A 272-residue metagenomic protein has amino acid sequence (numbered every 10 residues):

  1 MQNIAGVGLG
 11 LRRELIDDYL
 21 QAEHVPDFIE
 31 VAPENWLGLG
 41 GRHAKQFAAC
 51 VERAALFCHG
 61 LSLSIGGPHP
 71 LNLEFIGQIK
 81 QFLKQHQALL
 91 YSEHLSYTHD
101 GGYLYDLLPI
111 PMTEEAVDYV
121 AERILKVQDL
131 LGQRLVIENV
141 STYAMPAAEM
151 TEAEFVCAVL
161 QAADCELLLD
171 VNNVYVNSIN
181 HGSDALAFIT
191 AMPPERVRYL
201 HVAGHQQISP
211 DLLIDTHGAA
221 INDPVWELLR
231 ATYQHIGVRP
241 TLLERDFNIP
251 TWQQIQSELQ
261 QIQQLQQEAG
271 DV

Functional and structural regions predicted by a protein language model:
M1-Y19: Boundary/entry segment of secreted carbohydrate-active catalytic domains
A5-L11, D27-V31, L56-H59, Y91-E93 (+4 more regions): Hydrophobic faces of well-ordered beta-strands that scaffold small-molecule active sites in alpha/beta enzyme cores
I16-D17, P33-K45, S64-E74, A144-E149 (+3 more regions): Acidic-and-aromatic substrate-binding clefts and catalytic sites of carbohydrate-active enzymes
Y19-H24, G41-C58, E74-L89, L125-L130 (+3 more regions): Acidic (Asp/Glu)-rich catalytic clusters
G38-G40, P70, L107-V117, S178-G237: Gly/Pro-rich active-site loop or hairpin
N72-L167: Active-site acidic/histidine proton-transfer and metal-coordination neighborhood in alpha/beta enzyme cores
Q128-L212: Acidic/histidine-rich catalytic cores of soluble enzymes
W252-V272: C-terminal helical cap(s) of enzyme catalytic domains, especially alpha/beta-barrels
